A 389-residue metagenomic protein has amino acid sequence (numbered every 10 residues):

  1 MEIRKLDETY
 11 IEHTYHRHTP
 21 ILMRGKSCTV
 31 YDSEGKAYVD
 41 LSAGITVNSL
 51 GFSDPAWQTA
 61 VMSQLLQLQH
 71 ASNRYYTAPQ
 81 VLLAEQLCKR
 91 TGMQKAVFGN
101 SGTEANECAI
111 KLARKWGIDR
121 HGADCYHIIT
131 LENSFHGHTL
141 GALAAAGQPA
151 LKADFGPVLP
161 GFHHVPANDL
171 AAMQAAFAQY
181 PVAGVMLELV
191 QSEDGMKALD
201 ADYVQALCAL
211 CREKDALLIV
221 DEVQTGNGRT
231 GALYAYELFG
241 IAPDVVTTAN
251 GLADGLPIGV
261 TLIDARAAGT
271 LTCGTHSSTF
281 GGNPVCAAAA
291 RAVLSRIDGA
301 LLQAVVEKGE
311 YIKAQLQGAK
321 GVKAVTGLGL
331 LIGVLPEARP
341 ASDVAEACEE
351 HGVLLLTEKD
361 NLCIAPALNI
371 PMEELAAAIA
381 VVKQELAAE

Functional and structural regions predicted by a protein language model:
M1-E389: Conserved N-terminal phosphate-binding loop of PLP-dependent enzymes in the Aspartate aminotransferase
